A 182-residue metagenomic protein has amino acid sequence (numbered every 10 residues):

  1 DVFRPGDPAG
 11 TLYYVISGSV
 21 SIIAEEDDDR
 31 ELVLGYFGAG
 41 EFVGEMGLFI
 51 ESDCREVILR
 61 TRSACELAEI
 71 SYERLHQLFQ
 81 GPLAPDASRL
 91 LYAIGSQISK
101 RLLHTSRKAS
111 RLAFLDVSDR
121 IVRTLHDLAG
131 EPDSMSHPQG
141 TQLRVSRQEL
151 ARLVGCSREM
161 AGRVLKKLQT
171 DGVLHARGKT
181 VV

Functional and structural regions predicted by a protein language model:
D1-S17: Regulatory nucleotide-sensing modules
V2, S19-A24, F42, E66-L67: Short beta-strand segments in beta-sandwich/barrel cores
P8, R111-S118: Conserved phosphate/pyrophosphate-binding and hydrolysis machinery centered on Walker-type P-loop NTPases, extending
L12, L34, L67-A68, Q142 (+1 more regions): A residue-level structural signature of the nucleotidyltransferase/glycosyltransferase Rossmann-like core
V33-G95, L103: Cyclic-nucleotide recognition modules
S96-S99, L103, V122-G130: Amphipathic, well-packed alpha-helical segments that form the structural scaffold of globular domains
V117, T124-V182: Phosphate-/nucleic-acid-contacting segments
